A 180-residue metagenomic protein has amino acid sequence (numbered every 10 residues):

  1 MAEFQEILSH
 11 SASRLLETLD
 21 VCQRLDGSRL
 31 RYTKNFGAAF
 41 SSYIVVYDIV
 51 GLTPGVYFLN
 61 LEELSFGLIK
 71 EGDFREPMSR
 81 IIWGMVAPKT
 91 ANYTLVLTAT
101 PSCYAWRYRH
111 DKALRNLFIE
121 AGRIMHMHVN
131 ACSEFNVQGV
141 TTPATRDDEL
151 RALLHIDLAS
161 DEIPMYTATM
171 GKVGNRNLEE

Functional and structural regions predicted by a protein language model:
M1-A91, E180: N-terminal amphipathic, basic helical "cap/leader" segment at the start of enzyme domains
I7, S42, L95, A113-A144 (+1 more regions): Small-aliphatic-rich amphipathic alpha-helix that forms the alpha element of a beta-alpha
L25-T33, T145-I156: Beta-rich nucleic-acid/ligand-interaction surfaces
Y47-I49, T100, V173: Solvent-exposed coil/turn segments that connect beta secondary-structure elements in extracytoplasmic/periplasmic
Y93, L97-S102: Glycine-rich, acidic and aromatic/proline-enriched surface loops and short helix-turn segments that act as binding
C103-R107: Short acidic/His/Gly/Ser-rich catalytic and metal-binding motifs that mark active-site loops of diverse hydrolases
P164-E180: C-terminal helix-cap and adjacent tail motif
